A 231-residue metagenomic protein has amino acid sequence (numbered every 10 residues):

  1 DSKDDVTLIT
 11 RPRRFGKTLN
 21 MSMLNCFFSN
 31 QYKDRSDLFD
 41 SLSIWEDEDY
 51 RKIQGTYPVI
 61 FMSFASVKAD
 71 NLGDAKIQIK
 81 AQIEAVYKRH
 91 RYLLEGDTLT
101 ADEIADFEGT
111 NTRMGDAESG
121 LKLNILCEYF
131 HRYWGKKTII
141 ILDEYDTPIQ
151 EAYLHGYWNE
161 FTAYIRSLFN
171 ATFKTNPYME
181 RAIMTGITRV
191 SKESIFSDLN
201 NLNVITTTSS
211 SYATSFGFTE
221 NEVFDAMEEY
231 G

Functional and structural regions predicted by a protein language model:
D1-G231: Phosphate-binding site recognition
